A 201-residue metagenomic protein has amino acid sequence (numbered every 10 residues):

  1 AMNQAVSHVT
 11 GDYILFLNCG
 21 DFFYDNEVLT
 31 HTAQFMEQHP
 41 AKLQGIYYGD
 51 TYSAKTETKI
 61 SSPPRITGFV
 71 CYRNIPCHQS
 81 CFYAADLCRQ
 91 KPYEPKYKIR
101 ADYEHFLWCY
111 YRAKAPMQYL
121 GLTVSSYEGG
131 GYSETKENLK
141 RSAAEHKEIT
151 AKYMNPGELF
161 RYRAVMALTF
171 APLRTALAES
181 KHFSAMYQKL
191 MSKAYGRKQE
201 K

Functional and structural regions predicted by a protein language model:
A1-V9: Glycine-rich, basic loop-to-helix element that forms the pyrophosphate-binding segment of sugar-nucleotide handling
M2, D25-T32, A101, C109: Acidic donor-diphosphate engagement hotspot in glycosyltransferases and nucleotidyltransferases that stabilizes
I14: Short aromatic/hydrophobic "clamp" motif used to bind/position activated sugar donors
L17-C19, R100: Active-site acidic Asp-centered loop
F22, N26-K59: Conserved donor NDP-sugar-binding/catalytic core segment of glycosyltransferases
K59-E145, I149: Conserved nucleotide-sugar donor-binding catalytic segment
A151-K201: Membrane-proximal basic amphipathic "stem/tether" segments
